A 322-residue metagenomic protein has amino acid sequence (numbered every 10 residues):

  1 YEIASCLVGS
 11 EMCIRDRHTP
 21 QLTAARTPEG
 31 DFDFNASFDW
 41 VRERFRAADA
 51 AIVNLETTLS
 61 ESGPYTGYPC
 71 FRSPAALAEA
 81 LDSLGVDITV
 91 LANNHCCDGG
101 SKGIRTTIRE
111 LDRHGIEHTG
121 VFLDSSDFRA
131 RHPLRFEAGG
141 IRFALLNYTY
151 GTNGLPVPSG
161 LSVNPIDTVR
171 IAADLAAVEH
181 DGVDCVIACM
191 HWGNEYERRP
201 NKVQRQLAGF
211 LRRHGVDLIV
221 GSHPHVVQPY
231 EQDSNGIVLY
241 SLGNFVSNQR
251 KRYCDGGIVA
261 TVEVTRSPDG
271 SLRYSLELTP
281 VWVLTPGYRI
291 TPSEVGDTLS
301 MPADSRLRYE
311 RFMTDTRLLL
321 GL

Functional and structural regions predicted by a protein language model:
Y1-I14: Single conserved hydrophobic/aromatic residue that forms the stacking wall/gate of nucleotide- or nucleobase-binding
R17-P20, L59-E61, N94-I108, G120 (+5 more regions): Active-site environment of divalent metal-dependent phosphoester hydrolases
H18-D39, R72, P133-V186, Q206 (+3 more regions): Binuclear metal-dependent hydrolase catalytic cores centered on His/Asp/Glu-rich metal-binding motifs
A48-E61, A92-N93, T152, L175-R199: Short acidic, glycine-rich surface-loop motifs adjacent to enzyme active sites
A51-E56, L84-N94, H118-F122, A188-M190 (+2 more regions): Active-site neighborhood of phospho(di)ester-bond hydrolases with catalytic His/Asp-centered motifs
S62-D82, D184-D217: Active-site-proximal segments of metal-dependent phosphoesterases and phosphodiesterases across multiple
G85-I88, P200-I258: Conserved beta-sheet core of the metallophosphoesterase superfamily
D255-L322: A short C-terminal boundary segment appended to hydrolase-like catalytic domains
